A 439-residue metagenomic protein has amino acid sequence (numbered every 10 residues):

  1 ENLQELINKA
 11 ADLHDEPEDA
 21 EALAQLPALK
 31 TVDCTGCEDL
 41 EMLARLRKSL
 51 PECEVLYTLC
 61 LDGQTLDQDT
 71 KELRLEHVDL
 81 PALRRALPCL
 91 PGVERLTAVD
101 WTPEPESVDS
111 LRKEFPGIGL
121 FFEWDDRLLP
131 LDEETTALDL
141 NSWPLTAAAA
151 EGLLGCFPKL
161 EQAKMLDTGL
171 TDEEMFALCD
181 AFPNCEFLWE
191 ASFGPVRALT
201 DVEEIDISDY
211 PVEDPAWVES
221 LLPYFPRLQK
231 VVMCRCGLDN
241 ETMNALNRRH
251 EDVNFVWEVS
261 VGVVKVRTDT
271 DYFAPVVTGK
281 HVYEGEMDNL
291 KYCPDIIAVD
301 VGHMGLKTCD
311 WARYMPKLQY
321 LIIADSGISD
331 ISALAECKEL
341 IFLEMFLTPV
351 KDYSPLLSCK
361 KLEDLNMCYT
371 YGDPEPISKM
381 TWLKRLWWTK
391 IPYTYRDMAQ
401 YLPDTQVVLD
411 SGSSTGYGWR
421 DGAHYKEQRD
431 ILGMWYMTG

Functional and structural regions predicted by a protein language model:
E1-A22, P27-L40, L50-G63, Q68-A82 (+12 more regions): Concave beta-strand-loop units of leucine-rich repeat
L87: Histidine-anchored nucleotide/phosphate-binding helix
